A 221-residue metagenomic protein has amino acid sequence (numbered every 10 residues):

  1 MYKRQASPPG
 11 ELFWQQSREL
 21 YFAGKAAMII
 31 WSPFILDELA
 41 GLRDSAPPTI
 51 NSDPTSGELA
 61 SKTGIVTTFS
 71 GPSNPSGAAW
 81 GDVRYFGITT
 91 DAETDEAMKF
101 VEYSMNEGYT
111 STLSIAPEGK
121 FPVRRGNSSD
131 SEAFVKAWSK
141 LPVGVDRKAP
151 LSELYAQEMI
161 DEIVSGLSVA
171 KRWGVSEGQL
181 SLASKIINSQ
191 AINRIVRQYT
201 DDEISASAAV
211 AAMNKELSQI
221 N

Functional and structural regions predicted by a protein language model:
M1-Y103: Extracytoplasmic/periplasmic substrate-binding proteins
R4-E11, T112, E203-A206, N221: Surface-exposed helix-capping loop/turn segments at secondary-structure junctions
E38-A40, G57, P72-Q190: C-terminal lobe and pocket-closing loops of periplasmic/extracytoplasmic Venus-flytrap solute-binding proteins
G41, S45, N106-T110, R197 (+2 more regions): Short, well-ordered loop/turn and helix-capping segments at boundaries between secondary-structure elements and domains
Y85, V196-R197: Amphipathic alpha-helical segments within well-ordered protein domains
R197-A211: Short, charged, surface-exposed loops that flank catalytic or proteolytic processing sites
V210-S218: Short amphipathic alpha-helical coiled-coil/interface segments
